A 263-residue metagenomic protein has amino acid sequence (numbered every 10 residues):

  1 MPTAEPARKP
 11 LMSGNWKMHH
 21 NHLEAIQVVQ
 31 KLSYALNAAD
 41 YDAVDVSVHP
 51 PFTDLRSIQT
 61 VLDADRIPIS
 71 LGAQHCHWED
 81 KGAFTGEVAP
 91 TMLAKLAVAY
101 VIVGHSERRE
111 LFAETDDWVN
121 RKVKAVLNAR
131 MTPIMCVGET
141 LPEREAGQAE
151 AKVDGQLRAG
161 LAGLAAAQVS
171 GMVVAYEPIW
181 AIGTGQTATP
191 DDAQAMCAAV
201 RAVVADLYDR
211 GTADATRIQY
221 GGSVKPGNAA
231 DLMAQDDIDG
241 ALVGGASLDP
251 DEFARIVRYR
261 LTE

Functional and structural regions predicted by a protein language model:
M1-E263: Active-site loop-to-helix "anion-binding N-cap" substructures in soluble metabolic enzymes
